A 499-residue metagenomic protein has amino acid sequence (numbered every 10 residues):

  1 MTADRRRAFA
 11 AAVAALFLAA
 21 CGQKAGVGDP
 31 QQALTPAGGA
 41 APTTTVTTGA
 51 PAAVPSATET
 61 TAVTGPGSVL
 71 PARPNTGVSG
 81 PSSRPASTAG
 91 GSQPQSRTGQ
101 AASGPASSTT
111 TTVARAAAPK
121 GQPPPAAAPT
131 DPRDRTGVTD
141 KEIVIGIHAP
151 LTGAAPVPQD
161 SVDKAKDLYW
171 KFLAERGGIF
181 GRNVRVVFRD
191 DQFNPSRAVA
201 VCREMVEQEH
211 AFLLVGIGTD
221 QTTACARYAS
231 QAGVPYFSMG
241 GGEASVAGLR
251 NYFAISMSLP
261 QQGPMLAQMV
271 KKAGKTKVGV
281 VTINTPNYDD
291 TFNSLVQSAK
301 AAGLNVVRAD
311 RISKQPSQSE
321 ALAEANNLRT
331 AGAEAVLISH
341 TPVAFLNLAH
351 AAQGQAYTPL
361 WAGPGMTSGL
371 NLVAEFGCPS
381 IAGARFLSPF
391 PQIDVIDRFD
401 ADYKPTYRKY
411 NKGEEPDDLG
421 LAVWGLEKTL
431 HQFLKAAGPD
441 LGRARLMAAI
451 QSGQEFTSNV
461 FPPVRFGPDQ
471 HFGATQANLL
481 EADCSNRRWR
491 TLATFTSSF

Functional and structural regions predicted by a protein language model:
C21-A25: Bacterial signal peptide processing site
G38, P42-G121: Extracellular mucin-like PTS domains
G121-P129, E455-F499: Solvent-exposed, acidic/polar segments of extracytosolic/periplasmic ligand-binding ectodomains
T130-D131, V157-K164, G177-S245, I255 (+2 more regions): Beta-alpha junction/loop-to-helix N-cap segments that form part of ligand/metal-binding clefts
M205-T219, F237-M239, K277-T282, A331-P342 (+3 more regions): Periplasmic-binding protein-like
A244-S245, R250-A356, D394-R398: Extracellular/periplasmic Venus flytrap/periplasmic-binding protein
V296, P342-N347, Q392-G453: Extracellular/periplasmic ligand-binding modules, especially the Venus flytrap/periplasmic-binding
A352-W424, N486-S498: Extracellular/periplasmic periplasmic-binding protein-like sensory domains
